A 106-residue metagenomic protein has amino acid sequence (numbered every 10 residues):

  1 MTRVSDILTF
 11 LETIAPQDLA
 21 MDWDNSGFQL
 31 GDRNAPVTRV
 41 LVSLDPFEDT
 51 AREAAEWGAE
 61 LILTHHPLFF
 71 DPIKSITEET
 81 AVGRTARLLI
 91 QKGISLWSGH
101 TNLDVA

Functional and structural regions predicted by a protein language model:
M1-A106: Hydrophobic structural segments
